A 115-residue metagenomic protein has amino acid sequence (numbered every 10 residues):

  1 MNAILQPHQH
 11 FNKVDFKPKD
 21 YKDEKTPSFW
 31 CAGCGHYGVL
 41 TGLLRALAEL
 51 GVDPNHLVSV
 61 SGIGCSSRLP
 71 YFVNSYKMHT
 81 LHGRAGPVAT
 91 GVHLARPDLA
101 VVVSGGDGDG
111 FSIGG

Functional and structural regions predicted by a protein language model:
M1-W30, H36-H56, D98: Iron-sulfur (Fe-S) cluster-binding modules
C31-G35, K77-T80: Catalytic cores of large soluble enzymes that bind and process phosphate-bearing ligands
H56-G62: A short beta-strand-loop structural module common to alpha/beta enzyme folds
I63-G115: Thiamine diphosphate
